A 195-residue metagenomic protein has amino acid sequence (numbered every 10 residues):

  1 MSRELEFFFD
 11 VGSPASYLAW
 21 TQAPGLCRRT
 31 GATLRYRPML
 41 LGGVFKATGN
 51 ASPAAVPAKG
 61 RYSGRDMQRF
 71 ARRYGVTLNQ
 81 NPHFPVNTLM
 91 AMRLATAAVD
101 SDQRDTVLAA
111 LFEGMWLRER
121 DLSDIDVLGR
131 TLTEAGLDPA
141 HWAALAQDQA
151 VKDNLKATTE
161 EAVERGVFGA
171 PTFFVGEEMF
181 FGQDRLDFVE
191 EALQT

Functional and structural regions predicted by a protein language model:
S2-E6, G12-A32, A110-T195: C-terminal cap of thioredoxin/glutaredoxin-like
V11, A15-R118: Structural alpha/beta surface segment adjacent to cysteine/selenocysteine redox centers across thiol/disulfide enzymes
